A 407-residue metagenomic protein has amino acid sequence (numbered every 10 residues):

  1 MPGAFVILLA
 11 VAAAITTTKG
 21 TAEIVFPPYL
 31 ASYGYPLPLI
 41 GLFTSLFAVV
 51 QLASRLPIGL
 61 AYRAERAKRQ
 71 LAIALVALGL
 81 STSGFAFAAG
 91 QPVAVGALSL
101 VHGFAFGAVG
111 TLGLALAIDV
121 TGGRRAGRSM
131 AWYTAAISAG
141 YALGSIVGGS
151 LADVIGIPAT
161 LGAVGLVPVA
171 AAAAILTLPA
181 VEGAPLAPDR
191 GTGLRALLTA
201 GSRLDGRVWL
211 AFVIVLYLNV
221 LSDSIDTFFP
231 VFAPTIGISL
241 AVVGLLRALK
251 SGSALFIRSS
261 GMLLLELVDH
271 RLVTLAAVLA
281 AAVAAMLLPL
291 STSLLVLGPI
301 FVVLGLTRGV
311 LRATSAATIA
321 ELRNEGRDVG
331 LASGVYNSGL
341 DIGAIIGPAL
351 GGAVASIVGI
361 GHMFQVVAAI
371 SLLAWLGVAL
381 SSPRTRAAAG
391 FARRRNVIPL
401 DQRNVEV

Functional and structural regions predicted by a protein language model:
M1-P2, A180-A211, N396-E406: Juxtamembrane intracellular "pre-TM" segments in multi-pass secondary transporters
P2-F43, A48, W209, N219-F232 (+1 more regions): Helix-loop boundary and gating motifs at the non-cytosolic
A13, A94-A108, L216, V296-V310: Hydrophobic core of transmembrane alpha-helices in multi-pass small-molecule transporters, especially MFS/SLC-type
S54-R66, I257-D269: Helix-to-loop junctions at the C-terminal end of transmembrane segments in multipass secondary transporters
A77-A89, A280-T292: C-terminal ends and interior cores of transmembrane alpha-helices in multi-pass membrane transporters/permeases
L100-I137: Cytoplasmic helix-loop-helix junction between adjacent transmembrane helices in 12-TM secondary transporters
L166-A187, G377-S382: C-terminal membrane-cytosol helix-exit motif in multi-pass small-molecule transporters
